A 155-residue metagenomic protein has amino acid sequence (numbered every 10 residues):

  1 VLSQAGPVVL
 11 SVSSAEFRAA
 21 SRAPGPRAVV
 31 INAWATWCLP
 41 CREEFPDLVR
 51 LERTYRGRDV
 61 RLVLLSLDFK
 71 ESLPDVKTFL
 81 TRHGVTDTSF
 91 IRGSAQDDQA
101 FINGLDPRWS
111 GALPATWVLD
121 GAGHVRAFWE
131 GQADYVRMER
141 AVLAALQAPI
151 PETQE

Functional and structural regions predicted by a protein language model:
V1-A15, A122, F128, T153-E155: N-terminal targeting signals for export/organelle localization
V8-V29, E52-Y55: A short beta-strand-turn-helix
R27-V29, W34-W37, F69, A112: Short pre-active-site segment immediately N-terminal to redox-active cysteine/selenocysteine motifs in thiol-based
A33-R50: Conserved redox-active cysteine motifs that mediate thiol-disulfide chemistry, especially di-cysteine Cys-X(1-2)-Cys
A35-L39, L67-S72, A95-D97, H124-V125 (+1 more regions): Solvent-exposed loop/turn segments at secondary-structure junctions within structured extracellular/periplasmic domains
D59-L73, V85-Q96: Thiol-based oxidoreductase modules, predominantly thioredoxin-like and allied folds used for disulfide exchange
F79-L113: Short, internal strand/loop/helix patches that form the active-site neighborhood or redox-interaction surface
A112-E155: Thiol-/selenol-based redox modules, centered on thioredoxin-like and closely related oxidoreductase domains
